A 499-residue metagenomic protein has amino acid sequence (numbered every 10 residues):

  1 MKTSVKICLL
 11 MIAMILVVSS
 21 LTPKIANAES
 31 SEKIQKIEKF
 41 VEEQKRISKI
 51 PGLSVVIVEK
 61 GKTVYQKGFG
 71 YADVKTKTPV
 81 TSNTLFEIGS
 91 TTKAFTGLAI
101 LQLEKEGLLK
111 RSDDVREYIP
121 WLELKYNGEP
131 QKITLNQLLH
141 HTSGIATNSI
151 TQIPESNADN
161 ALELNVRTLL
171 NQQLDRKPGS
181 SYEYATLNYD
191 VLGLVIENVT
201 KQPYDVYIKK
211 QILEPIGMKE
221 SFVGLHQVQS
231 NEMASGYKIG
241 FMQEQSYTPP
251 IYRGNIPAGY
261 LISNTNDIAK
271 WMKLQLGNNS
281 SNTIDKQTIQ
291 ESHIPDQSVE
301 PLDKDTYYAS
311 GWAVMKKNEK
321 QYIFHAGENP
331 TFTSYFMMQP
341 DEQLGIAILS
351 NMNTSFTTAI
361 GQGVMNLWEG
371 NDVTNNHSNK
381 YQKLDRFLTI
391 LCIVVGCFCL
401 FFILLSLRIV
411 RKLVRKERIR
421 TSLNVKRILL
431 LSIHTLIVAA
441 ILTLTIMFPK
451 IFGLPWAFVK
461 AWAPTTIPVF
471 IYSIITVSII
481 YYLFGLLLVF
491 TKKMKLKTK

Functional and structural regions predicted by a protein language model:
M1-L9: Bacterial N-terminal signal peptides that target proteins for export
L10-S20: Bacterial N-terminal signal peptides
L21-E29: Sec-dependent signal peptide cleavage junction
A28-L53, I57-E59, P249-K499: Catalytic loop of the DD-peptidase/beta-lactamase superfamily, centered on the K-T-G motif and neighboring
I34-E38, E42, G97, S112 (+9 more regions): Extracytoplasmic/secreted envelope proteins and their assembly/folding machinery, especially bacterial periplasmic
I47-S54, K75-Q137, R176-T186, I256 (+3 more regions): Short active-site loop at a secondary-structure junction that contains or immediately precedes the catalytic residue(s)
E87-T91, L103-A146, N171, N198-G236: Active-site helix/loop module of the DD-peptidase/beta-lactamase fold, centered on the serine-lysine SxxK catalytic
I150-S235, M242-A269, I284: Catalytic-site signature segments of enzymes, centered on catalytic residues
